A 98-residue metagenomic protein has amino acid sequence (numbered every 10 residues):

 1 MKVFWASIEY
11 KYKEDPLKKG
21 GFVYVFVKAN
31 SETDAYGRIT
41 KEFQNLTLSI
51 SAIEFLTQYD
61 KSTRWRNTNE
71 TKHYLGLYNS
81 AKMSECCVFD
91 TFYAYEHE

Functional and structural regions predicted by a protein language model:
M1-G20: Short aromatic-glycine-(Arg/Gly/Cys) micro-motifs in beta-strand/loop hairpins
K11-K13, N30-E32, Q58: Generic structural motif
G21-N30: A short, exposed loop/beta-hairpin motif centered on an aromatic-Gly-Thr core
K41, N45-E98: Short, mixed-charge low-complexity intrinsically disordered segments
